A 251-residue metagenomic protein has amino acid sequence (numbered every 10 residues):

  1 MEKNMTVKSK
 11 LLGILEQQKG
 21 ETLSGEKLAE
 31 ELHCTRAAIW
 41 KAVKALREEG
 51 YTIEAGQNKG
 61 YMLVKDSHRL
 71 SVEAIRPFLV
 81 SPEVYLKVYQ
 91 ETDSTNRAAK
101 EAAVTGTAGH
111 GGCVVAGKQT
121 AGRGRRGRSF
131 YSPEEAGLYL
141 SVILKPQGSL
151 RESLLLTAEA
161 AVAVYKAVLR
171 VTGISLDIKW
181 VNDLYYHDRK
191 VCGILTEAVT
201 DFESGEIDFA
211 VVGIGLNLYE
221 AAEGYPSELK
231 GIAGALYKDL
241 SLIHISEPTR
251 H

Functional and structural regions predicted by a protein language model:
E2-L169, C192: N-terminal lobe of the biotin/lipoate ligase/transferase fold
G13-Q17, I232, T249: Short N-terminal leader segment in a subset of presequences, especially plant chloroplast and some mitochondrial
T92, L216-L218, P248: Hydrophobic pocket-lining residues within nucleotide cofactor-binding pockets
G106, S132-A233, Y237: Nucleotide and nucleotide-moiety/phosphate-recognizing core
L240-H251: Residue-level detector of conserved catalytic or cofactor/ligand-binding positions in enzyme active sites
